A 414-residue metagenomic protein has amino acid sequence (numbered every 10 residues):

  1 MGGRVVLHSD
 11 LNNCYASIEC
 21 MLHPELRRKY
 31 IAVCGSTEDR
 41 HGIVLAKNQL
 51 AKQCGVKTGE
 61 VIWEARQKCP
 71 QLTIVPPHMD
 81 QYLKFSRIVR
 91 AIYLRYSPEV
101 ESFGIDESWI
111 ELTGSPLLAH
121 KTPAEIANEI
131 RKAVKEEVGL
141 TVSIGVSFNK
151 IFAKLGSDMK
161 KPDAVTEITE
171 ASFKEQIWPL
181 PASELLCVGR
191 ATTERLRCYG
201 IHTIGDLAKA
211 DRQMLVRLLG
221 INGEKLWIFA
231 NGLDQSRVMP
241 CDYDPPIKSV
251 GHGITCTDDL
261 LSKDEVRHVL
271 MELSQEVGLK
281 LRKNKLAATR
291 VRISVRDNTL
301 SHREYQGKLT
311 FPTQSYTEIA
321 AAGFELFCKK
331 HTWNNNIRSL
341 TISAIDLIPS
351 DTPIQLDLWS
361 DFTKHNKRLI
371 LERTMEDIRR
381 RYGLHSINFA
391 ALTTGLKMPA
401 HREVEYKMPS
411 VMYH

Functional and structural regions predicted by a protein language model:
M1-I228, V238-C241, L279, H365-H414: Gly/Gly-Pro- and Ser/Thr-rich, intrinsically disordered tail segments characteristic of DNA damage-repair and tolerance
H8, E184, T192-I337: DNA-contacting surface of Y-family translesion DNA polymerases
C14, T37-R40, N298-H302, L347-S350: Short, charged/polar surface micro-motifs in flexible loops or helix N-caps
K29, V142, D163, T289-V291 (+2 more regions): Change "...and in nucleic-acid phosphodiester-cleaving endonucleases..." to "...and in nucleic-acid processing enzymes
W109-G114, E304-G307, P349, I354-S360: Short, hydrophobic beta-strand segments
F148-I151, N231-G232, A287-N298, I337-I348 (+1 more regions): A glycine-rich phosphate-binding loop feature that marks nucleotide/adenosyl-phosphate handling sites
F324-R381: C-terminal hydrophobic structural anchor segments that stabilize assembly/packing rather than catalytic chemistry
